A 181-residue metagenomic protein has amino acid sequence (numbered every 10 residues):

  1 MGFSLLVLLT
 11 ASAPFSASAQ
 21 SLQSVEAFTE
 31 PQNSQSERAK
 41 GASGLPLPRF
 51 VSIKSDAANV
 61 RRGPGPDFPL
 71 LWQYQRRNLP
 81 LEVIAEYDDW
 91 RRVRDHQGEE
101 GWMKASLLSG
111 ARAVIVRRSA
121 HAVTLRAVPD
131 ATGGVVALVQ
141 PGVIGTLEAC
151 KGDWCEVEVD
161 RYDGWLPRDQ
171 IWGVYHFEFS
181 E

Functional and structural regions predicted by a protein language model:
M1-A13: Bacterial N-terminal signal peptides
G2, S18-A19: N-terminal intrinsically disordered, compositionally biased regulatory/targeting segments that precede the folded
A19-R62, Q73-R77, I84-Y87, R94-E99 (+5 more regions): SH3-family beta-barrel domains
